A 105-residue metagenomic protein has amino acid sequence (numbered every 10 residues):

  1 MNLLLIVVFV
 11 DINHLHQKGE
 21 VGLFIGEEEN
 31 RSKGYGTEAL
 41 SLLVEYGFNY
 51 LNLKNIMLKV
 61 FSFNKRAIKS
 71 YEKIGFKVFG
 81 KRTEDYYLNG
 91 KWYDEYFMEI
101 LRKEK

Functional and structural regions predicted by a protein language model:
M1-N30, L101-E104: Acetyl-CoA-dependent GNAT
L3, T37, S62-G80: Conserved active-site alpha-helix within GNAT-family acetyltransferase domains
K18, N49-K59: Conserved GNAT acetyl-CoA-binding A-motif
E20, E38, N55, R66: Amphipathic alpha-helical recognition patches that constitute DNA-binding helices
G26, S32-Y46, I68-K73: Conserved acetyl-CoA-binding loop-helix of GNAT-fold acetyltransferases
M57-V60, K77-Y93: Conserved catalytic-core motifs of GNAT/GCN5-like acyltransferases
K91-K105: Terminal substrate-recognition subdomain of acyl/acetyltransferases
